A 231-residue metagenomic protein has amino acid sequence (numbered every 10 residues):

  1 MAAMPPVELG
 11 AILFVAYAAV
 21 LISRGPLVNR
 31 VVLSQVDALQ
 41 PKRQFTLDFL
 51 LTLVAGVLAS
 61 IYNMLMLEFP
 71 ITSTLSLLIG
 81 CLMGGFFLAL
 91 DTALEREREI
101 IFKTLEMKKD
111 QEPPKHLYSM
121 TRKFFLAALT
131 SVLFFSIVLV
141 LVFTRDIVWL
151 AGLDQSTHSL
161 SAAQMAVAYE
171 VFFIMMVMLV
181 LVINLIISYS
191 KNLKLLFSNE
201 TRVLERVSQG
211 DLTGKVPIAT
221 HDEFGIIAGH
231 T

Functional and structural regions predicted by a protein language model:
M1, L58-I71, D146-W149: Juxtamembrane "helix-exit" motif on the non-cytosolic side of transmembrane helices
A2-A16, I71-D91: Alpha-helical transmembrane segments
A19-Q35, D91-E106, I186-E205: Cytoplasmic juxtamembrane amphipathic helix immediately C-terminal to a transmembrane segment
V31-T46, E97-L133: Positive-inside N-terminal membrane-insertion signal
A127, L139, M178-K194: Cytosolic-side ends of inner-membrane transmembrane helices, especially those that anchor bacterial signal-transduction
I147-F172: Membrane-interface helix-start motif
A163-I187: Cytoplasm-proximal transmembrane signaling helix
K191-R206, D211-T231: HAMP signal relay modules and closely related sensory coiled-coil linkers that couple transmembrane inputs to cytosolic
